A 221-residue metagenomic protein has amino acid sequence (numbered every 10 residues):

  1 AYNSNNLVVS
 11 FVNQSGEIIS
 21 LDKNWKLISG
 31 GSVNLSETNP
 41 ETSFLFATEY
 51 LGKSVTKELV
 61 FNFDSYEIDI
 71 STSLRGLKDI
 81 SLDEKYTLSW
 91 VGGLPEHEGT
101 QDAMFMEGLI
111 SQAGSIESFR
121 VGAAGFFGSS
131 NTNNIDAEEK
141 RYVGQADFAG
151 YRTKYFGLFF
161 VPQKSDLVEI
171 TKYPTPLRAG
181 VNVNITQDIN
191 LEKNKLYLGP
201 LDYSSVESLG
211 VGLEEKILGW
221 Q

Functional and structural regions predicted by a protein language model:
A1-G219: Soluble non-transmembrane domains of integral membrane proteins
